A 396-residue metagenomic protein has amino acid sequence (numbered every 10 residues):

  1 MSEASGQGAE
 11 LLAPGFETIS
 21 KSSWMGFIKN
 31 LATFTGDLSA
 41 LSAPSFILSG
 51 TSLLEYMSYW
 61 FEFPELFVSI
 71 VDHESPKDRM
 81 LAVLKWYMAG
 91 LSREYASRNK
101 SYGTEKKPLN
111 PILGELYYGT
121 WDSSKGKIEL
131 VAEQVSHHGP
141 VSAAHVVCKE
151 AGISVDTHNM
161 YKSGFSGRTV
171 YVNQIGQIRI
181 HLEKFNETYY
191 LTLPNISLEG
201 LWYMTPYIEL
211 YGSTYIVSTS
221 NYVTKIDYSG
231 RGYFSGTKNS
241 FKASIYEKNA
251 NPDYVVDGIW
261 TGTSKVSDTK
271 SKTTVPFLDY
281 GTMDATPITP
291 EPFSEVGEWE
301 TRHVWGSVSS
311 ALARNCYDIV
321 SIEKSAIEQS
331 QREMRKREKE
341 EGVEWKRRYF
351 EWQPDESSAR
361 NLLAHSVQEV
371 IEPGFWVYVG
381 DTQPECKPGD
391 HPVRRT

Functional and structural regions predicted by a protein language model:
M1-D72, K77-T396: Extended acidic, Ser/Thr- and Pro-enriched interaction/regulatory segments
